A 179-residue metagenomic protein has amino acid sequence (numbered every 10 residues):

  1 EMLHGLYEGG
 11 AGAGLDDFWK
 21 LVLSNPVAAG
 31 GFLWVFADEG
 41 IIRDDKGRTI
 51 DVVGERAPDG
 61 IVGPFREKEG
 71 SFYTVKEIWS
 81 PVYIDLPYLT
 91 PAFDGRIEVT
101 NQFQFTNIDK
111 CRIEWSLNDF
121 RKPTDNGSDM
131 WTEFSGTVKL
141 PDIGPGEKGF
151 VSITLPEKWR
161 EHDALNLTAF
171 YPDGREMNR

Functional and structural regions predicted by a protein language model:
E1-E98, Q102-E133: Extended substrate-binding grooves/exosites of carbohydrate-active enzymes
R112-H162, F170-P172: Intrinsically disordered, low-complexity Pro/Gly/Ser/Thr-rich segments with frequent PxxP/GP/PP motifs and embedded
G174-R179: Short beta-strand elements
